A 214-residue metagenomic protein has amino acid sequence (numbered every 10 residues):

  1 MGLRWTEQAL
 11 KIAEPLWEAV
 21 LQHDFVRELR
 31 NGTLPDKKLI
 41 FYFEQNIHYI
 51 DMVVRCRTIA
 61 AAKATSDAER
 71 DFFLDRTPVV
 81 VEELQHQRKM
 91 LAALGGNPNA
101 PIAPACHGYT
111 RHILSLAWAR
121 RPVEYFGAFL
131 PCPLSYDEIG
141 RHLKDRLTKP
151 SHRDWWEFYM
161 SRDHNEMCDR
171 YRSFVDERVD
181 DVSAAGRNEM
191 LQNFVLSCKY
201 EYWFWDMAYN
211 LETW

Functional and structural regions predicted by a protein language model:
M1-E7, R30-I40, W118, K149-F158 (+1 more regions): Short, charged, low-complexity loops and linkers
M1-V26, R162-S173: Acidic, low-complexity proline/glycine-rich segments
E14-A19, L29, T33-K63, E82 (+2 more regions): Alpha-helical bundle segments that constitute or directly flank the non-heme di-iron/ferroxidase center
F25-N31, I113-S115, E177-A184: Short, charged/polar, low-complexity loop and linker segments that flank or interrupt alpha-helical bundles
E44, A68-E166, V195, K199: Active-site-proximal alpha-helical scaffolds that flank and shape metal-associated catalytic sites
A60-A64, L94, A117, G140-L147 (+4 more regions): Secondary-structure edge/capping motif, primarily at the C-terminal ends of alpha-helices and the immediately following
H164-V195: Long amphipathic all-alpha helical oligomerization modules
M190-W214: Acidic, carboxylate-rich catalytic segments that either coordinate divalent cations
